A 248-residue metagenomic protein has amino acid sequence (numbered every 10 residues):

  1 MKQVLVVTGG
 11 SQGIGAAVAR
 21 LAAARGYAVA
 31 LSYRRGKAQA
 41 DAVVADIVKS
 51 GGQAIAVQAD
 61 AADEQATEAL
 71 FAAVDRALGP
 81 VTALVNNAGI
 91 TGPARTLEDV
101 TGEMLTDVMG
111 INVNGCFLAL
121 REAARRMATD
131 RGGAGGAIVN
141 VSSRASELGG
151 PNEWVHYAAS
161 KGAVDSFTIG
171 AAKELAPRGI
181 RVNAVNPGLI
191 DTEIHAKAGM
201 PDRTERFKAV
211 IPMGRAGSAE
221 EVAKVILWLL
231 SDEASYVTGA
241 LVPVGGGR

Functional and structural regions predicted by a protein language model:
S11-Q12: Conserved glycine-rich cofactor-binding loop
A69-R76, R95-D99, E103-G110, D202 (+1 more regions): Active-site Tyr-X3-Lys motif and surrounding loop/helix of classical short-chain dehydrogenase/reductase
E98-L118, V139, V164, M213: Catalytic Tyr-X3-Lys loop
L120, S160: Active-site helix of classical SDR
R125, K173-E174, S235: Alpha-helical segment proximal to the catalytic Tyr-Lys
S143: Residue(s) in the substrate-gating loop at a strand-loop-helix junction that position the organic substrate next
A176, R181, V237-G239: Short, small/polar-rich loop/turn modules that mediate ligand/substrate recognition or access, typified
R215-V244: C-terminal substrate-recognition "lid" of short-chain dehydrogenase/reductases
